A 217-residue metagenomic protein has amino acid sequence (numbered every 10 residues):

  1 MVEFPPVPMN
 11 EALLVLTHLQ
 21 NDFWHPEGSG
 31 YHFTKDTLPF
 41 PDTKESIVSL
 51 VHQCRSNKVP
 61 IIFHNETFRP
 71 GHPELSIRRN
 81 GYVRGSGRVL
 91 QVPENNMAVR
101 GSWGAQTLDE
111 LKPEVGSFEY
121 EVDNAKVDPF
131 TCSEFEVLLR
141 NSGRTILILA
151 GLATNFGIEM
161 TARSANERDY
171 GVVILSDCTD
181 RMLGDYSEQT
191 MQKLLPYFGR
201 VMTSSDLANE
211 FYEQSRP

Functional and structural regions predicted by a protein language model:
M1-L13, D22, Q53-N57, E74-P217: Active-site-adjacent betaalpha module
V15-T17: Short hydrophobic beta-strand that contains or immediately precedes a catalytic carboxylate
L19-W24, S29: Short connector loops/turns at beta-strand edges and beta->alpha or beta->beta junctions
S29-P39: Short glycine-enriched, charge-decorated loop/helix-capping segments at active-site entrances that position
L38, D42-E45, Q189: A general alpha-helical scaffold signature found inside nucleotide-binding enzyme cores
D42-P60: A short, N-terminal amphipathic alpha-helix
V59-E66, L175: Short beta-strand segments at enzyme active-site cores
R69-P73: Short catalytic/ligand-binding loop motif for oxyanion handling, primarily in non-cytosolic enzymes, centered on
